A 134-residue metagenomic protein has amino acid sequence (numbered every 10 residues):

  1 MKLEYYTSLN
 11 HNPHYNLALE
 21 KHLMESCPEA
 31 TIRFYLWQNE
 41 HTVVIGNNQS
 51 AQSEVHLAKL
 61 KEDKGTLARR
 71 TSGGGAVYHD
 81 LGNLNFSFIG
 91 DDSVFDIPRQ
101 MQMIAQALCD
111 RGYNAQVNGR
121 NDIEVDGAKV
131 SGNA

Functional and structural regions predicted by a protein language model:
M1-F95: N-terminal lobe of the biotin/lipoate ligase/transferase fold
L81-A134: Catalytic beta-strand/loop module used to bind and position nucleotide/cofactor moieties in cofactor-attachment
